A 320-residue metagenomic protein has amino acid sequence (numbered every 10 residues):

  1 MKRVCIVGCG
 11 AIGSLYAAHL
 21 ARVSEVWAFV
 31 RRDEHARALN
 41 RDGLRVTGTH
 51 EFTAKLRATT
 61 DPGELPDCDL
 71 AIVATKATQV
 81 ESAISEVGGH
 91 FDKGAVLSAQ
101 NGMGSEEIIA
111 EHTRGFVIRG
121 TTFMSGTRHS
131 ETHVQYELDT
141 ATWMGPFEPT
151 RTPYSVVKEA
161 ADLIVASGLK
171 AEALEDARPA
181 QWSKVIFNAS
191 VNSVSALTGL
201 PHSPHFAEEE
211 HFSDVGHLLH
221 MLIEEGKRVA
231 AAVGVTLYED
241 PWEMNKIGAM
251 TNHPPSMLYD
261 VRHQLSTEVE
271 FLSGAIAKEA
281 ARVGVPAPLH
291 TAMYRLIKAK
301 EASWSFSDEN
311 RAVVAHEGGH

Functional and structural regions predicted by a protein language model:
M1-E51: NAD(P)+-binding Rossmann beta1-loop-alpha1 motif at the extreme N-terminus of oxidoreductases
K2, G94, T140: Nucleotide donor/acceptor-binding cores
K2, H217-H320: NAD(P)-dependent Rossmann-like dehydrogenase/reductase catalytic/cofactor-binding core
C5, W27-A28, L97, W143 (+1 more regions): A structural signal for isolated positions on well-ordered beta-strands in alpha/beta enzyme cores
A18-R22, S85-G89, E111, G274 (+1 more regions): Short, well-ordered alpha-helices that flank and scaffold nucleotide-derived cofactor binding pockets
H50-H133: Rossmann-like NAD(P)(H) cofactor-binding subdomain of soluble oxidoreductases
G89-H90, I108, H112-G115, E131-L237: Internal alpha-helical scaffold of NAD(P)-dependent oxidoreductase catalytic cores
